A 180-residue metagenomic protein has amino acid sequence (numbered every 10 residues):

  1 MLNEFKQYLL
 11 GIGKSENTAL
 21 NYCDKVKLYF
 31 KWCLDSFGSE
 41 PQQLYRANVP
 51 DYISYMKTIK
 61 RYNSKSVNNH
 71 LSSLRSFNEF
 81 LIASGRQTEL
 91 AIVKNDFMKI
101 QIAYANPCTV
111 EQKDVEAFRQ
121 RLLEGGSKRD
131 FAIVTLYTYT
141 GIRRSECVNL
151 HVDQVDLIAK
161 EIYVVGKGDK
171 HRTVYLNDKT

Functional and structural regions predicted by a protein language model:
M1-T180: Conserved catalytic core of the tyrosine transesterase superfamily
